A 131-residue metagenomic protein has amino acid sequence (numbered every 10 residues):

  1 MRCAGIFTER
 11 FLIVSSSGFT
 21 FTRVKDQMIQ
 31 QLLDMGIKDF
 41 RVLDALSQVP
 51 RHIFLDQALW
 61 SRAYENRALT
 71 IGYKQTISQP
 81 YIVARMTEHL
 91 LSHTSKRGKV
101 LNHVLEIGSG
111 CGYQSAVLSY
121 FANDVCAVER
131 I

Functional and structural regions predicted by a protein language model:
F7, F11-H103, F121: Class I SAM-dependent transferase core
E106: Class I SAM-dependent methyltransferase core
C111: Conserved SAM/SAH-binding loop
L118: Aromatic pocket-lining residues of Rossmann-like dinucleotide-binding sites
D124-E129: Conserved SAM-binding motif I beta-strand of class I
